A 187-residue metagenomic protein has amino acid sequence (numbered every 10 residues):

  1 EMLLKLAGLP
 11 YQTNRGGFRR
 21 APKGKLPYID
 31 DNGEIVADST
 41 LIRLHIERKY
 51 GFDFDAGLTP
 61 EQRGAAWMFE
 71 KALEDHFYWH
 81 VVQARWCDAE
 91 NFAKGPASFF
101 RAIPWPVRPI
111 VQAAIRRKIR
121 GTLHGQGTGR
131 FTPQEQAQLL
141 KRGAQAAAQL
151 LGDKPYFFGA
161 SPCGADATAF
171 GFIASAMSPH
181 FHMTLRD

Functional and structural regions predicted by a protein language model:
E1-P109: GST-like domain detector, emphasizing the conserved glutathione-binding G-site in the N-terminal thioredoxin-like
W79-D187: GST-like fold's C-terminal all-alpha helical module
